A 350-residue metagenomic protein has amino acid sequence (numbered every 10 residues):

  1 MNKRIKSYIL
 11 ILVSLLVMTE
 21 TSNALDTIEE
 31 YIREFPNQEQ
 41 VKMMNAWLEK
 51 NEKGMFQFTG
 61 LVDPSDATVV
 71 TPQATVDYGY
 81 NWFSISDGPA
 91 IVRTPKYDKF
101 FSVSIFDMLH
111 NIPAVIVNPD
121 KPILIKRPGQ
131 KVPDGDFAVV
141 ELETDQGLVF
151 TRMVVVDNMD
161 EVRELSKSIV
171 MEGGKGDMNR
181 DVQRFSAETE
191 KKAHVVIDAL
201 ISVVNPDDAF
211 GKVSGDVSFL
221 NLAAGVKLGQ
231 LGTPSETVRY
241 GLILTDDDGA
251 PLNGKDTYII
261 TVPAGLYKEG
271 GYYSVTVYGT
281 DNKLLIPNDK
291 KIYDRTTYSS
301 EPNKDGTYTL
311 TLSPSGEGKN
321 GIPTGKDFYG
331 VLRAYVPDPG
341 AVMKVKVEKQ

Functional and structural regions predicted by a protein language model:
N2-I9: Bacterial N-terminal signal peptides that target proteins for export
L10-V17: Bacterial N-terminal signal peptides
N23-Q350: A compositional/structural signature for long, glycine/proline-rich flexible linkers and loops on extracytoplasmic
